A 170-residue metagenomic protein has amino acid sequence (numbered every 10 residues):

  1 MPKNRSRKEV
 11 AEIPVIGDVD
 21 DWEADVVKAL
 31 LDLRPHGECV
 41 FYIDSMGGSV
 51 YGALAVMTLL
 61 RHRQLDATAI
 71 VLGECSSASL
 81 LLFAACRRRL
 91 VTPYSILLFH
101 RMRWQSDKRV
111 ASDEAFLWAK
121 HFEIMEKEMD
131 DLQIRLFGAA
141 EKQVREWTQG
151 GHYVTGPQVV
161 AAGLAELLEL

Functional and structural regions predicted by a protein language model:
M1-L170: Terminal-region recognition feature
